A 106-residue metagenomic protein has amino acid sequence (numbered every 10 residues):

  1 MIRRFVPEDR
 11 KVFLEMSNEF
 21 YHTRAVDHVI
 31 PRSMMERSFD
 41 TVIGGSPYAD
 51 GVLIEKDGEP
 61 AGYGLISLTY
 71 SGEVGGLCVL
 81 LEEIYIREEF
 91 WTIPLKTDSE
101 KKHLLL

Functional and structural regions predicted by a protein language model:
M1-E15: A short beta-loop-alpha structural element at the N-terminal edge of CoA-dependent acyl/N-acetyltransferase catalytic
Y21-D40: Conserved GNAT-fold acetyl-CoA-binding loop/helix
T41-L53: A short helix-loop-beta-strand connector motif used in the catalytic cores of GNAT acetyltransferases and, in some
L53, E59-L68: Conserved beta-strand in the GNAT
L68, V74, K96-E100: A beta-strand edge to alpha-helix "cap/lid" segment located at domain peripheries
G76-E88: Conserved acetyl-CoA binding element of GNAT-fold acetyltransferases
I86, W91-L105: Conserved acetyl-CoA-binding loop-helix of GNAT-fold acetyltransferases
